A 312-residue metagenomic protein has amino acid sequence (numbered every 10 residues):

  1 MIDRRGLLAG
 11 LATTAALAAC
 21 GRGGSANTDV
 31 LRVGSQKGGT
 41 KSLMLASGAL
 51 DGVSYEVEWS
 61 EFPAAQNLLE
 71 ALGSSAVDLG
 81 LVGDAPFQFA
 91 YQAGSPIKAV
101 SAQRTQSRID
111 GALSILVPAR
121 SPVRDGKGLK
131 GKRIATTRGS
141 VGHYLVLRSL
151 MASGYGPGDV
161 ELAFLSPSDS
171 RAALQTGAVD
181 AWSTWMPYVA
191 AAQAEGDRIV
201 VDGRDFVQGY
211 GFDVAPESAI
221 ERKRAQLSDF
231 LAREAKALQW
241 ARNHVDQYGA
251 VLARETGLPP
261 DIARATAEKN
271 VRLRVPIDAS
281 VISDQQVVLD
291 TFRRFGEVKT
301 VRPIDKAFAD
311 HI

Functional and structural regions predicted by a protein language model:
M1-I2: Secretory targeting signals
G6-R22: N-terminal export signals
A26-S153, D180-S183, D205-V207: Short, glycine-/small- and polar/acidic-enriched structural segments that line small-molecule recognition paths
G39, K223-E297: Secondary-structure end/capping motifs
E70, S74, Q88, K127 (+9 more regions): Solvent-exposed, polar/charged alpha-helical surfaces in well-ordered, non-transmembrane soluble domains, broadly
A85, S168-R254: Pocket-lining segment of extracytoplasmic ligand-binding domains
A119-G126, G156, S218-L227: Short helix-loop capping/hinge motifs at secondary-structure junctions, enriched in acidic/polar residues
F292-I312: Conserved C-terminal helix/tail region of periplasmic/extracytoplasmic solute-binding proteins
